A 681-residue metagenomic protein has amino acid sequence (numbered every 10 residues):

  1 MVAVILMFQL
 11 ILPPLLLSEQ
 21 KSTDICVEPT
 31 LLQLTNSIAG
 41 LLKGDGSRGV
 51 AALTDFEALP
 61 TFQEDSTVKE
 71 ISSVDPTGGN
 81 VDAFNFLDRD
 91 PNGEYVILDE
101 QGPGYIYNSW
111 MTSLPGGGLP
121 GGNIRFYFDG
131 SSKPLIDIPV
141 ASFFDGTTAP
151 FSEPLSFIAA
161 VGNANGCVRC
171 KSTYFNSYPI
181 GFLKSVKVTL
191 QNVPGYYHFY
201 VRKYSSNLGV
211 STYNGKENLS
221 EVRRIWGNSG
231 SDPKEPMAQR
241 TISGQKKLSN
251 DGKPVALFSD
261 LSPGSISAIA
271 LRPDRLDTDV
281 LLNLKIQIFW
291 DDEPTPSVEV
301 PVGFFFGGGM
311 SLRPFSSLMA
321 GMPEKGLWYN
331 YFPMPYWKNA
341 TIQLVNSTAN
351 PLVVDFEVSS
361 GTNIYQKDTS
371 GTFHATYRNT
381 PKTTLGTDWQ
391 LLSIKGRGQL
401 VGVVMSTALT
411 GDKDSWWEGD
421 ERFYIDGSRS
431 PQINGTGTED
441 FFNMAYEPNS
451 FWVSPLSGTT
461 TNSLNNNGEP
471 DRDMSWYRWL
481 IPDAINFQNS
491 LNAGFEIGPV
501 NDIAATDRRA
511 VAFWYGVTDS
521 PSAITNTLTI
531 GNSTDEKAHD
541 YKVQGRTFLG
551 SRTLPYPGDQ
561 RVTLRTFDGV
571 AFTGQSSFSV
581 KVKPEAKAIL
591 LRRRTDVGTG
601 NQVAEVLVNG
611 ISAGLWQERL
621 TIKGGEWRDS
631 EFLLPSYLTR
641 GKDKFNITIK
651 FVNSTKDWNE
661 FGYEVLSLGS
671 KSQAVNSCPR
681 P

Functional and structural regions predicted by a protein language model:
M1-V4, C26, L607, A674: Detector for intrinsically disordered, low-structure N-terminal pre-sequences
V2-P13: Bacterial N-terminal signal peptides
L12-P13, T23, L590: Intrinsic structural disorder/low-complexity segments
D24-R546, T595: Beta-strand-centric surfaces of beta-sandwich/beta-rich domains
Q432, P521-P681: Extracytoplasmic
